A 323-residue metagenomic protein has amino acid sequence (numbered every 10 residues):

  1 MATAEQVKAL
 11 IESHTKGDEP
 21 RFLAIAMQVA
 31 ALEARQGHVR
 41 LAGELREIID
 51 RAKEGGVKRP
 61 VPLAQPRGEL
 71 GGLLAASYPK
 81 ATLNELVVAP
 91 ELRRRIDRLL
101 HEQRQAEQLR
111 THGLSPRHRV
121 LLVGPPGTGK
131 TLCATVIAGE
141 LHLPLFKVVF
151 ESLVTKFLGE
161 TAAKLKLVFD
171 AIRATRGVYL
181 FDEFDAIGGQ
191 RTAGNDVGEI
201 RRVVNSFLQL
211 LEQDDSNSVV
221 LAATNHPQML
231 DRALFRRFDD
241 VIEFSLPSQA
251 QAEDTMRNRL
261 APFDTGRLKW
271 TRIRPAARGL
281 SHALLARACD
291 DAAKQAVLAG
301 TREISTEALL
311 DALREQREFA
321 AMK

Functional and structural regions predicted by a protein language model:
M1-A9, H14-R21, A26, A31-R35 (+3 more regions): C-terminal alpha-helical "lid" subdomain
K16, P20, S77-H101, Q108 (+1 more regions): Dynamic helix-loop-helix/coil hinge segments at AAA+ ATPase domain boundaries and subdomain interfaces
E91-R94, H101-T271: Walker A/P-loop NTP-binding motif of AAA+ ATPase domains
